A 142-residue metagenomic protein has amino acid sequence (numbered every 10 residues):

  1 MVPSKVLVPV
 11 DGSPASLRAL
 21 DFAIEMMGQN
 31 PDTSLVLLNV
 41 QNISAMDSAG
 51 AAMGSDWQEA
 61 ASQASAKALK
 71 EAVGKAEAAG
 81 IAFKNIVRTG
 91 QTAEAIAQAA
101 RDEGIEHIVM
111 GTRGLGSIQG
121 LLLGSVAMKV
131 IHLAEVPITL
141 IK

Functional and structural regions predicted by a protein language model:
M1, G74-I108: Structural beta-alpha unit
V2-A51: Small/aliphatic-rich secondary-structure junction motif
D11, G90, T112-L115: Histidine-centered beta-alpha loop that forms part of the nucleotide-sugar donor binding/catalytic region in diverse
S16-A19, A23, A72, A100 (+2 more regions): Small-residue (primarily alanine) positions within well-ordered alpha-helices, especially packing/interaction faces
R18, A95, S117: Phosphate- and divalent-cation-binding pockets in alpha/beta enzyme and binding domains that engage nucleotide-derived
V36, K84, T139: Conserved beta-strand positions in the Rossmann-like core of class I SAM-dependent methyltransferases
G54-K67: A short acidic, glycine-rich active-site loop that binds or catalyzes chemistry on phosphate/adenosine moieties
Q98-K142: Gly/Ser-rich helix-loop-strand patches that form or flank binding pockets for ribonucleotide-derived cofactors
